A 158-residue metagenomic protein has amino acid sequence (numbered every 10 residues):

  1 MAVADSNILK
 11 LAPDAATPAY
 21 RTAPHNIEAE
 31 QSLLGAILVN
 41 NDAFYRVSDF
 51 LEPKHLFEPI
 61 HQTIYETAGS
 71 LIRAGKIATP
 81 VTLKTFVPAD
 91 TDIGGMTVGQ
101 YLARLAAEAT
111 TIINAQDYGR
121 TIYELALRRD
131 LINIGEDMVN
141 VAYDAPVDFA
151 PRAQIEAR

Functional and structural regions predicted by a protein language model:
M1-L127: Noncatalytic partner-interaction/assembly domains of nucleic-acid and motor enzyme complexes, especially the accessory
R104-R158: Interdomain "pre-motor" coupling segment immediately N-terminal to P-loop NTPase/helicase cores
